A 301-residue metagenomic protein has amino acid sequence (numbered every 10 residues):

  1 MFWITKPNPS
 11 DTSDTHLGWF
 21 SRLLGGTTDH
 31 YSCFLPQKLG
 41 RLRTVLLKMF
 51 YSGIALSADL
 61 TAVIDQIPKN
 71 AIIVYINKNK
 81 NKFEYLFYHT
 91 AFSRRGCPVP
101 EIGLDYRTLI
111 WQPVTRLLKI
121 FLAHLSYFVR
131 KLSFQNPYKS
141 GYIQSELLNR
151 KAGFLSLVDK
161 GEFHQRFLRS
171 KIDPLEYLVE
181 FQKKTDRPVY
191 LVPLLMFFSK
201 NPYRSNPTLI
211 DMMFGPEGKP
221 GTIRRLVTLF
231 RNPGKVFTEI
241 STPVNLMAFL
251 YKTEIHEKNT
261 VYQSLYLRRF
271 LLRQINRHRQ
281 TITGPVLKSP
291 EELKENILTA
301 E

Functional and structural regions predicted by a protein language model:
M1-E301: Membrane-interfacial terminal anchoring regions of lipid-handling membrane enzymes
